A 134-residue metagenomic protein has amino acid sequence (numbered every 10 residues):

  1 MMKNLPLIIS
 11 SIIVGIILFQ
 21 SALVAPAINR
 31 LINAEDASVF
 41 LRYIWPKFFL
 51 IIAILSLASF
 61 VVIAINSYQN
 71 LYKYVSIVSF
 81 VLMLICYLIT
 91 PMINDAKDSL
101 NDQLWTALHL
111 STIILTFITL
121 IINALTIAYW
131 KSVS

Functional and structural regions predicted by a protein language model:
M1-S59, P91-Q103: Interfacial loop at the N-terminal end of multi-pass membrane proteins
K3-I9, N66-V75, Y129: Alpha-helical transmembrane segments and their helix-start/interface "positive-inside/aromatic belt" motifs in integral
L5, I9-I12, Y74, S111-I118: Physicochemical signature of membrane-embedded alpha-helices that form the seven-helix bundle of GPCRs, emphasizing
L18-L31, F60-S67, Y87-T90, A124-S134: Transmembrane helix-loop junctions and nearby membrane-interface residues
I44, L104-T119: Individual transmembrane alpha-helices with interfacial aromatic-anchor signatures
L50-Y74: Helix-adjacent hinge/juxtasegments
I52-S59, L115-A128: Hydrophobic cores of alpha-helical transmembrane segments in multi-pass inner/ER membrane proteins, independent
S67-D102: Mid-chain, well-packed structural core segment of small domains
